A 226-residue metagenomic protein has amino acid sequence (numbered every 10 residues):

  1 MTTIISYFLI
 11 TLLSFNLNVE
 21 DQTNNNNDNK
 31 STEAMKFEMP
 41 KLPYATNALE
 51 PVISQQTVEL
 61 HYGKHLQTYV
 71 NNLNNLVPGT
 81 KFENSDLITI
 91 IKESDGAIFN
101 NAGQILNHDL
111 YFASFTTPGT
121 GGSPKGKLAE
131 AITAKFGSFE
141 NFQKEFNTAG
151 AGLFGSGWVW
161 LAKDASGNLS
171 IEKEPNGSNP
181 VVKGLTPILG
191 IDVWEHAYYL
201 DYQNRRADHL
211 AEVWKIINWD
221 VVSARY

Functional and structural regions predicted by a protein language model:
M1-N26: Bacterial Sec-dependent N-terminal signal peptides
Q22-Y226: Feature for soluble, non-membrane regions of globular proteins
